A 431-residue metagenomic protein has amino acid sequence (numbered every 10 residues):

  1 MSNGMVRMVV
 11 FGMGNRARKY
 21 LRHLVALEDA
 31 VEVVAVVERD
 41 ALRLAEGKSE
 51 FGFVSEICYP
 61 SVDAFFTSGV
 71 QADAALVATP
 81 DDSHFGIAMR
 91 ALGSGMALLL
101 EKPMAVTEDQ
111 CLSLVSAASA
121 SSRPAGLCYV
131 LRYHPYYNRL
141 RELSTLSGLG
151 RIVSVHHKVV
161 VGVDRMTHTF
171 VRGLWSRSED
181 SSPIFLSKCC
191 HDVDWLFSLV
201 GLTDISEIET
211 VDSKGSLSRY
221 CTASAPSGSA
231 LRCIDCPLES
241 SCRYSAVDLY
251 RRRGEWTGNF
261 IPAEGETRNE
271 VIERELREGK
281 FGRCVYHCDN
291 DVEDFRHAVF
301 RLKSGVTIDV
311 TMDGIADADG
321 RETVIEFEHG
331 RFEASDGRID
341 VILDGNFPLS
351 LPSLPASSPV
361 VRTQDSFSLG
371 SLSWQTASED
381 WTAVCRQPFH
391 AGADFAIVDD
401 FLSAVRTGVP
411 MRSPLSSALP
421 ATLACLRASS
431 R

Functional and structural regions predicted by a protein language model:
M1-F53: N-terminal Rossmann-like dinucleotide-binding module
M1-S2, A74-L76, R301-K303, E333-L343 (+4 more regions): C-terminal helix-rich "cap/oligomerization" subdomain common to oxidoreductases
G14, F53-A117: Beta-loop-alpha module in the N-terminal Rossmann-like domain of NAD(P)-dependent dehydrogenases, especially those
V77, L100, A125-L127, H156 (+1 more regions): Hydrophobic residues in well-ordered beta-strands that form the structural core
S113-L131, G150-V155: Rossmann-fold dehydrogenase core element
H134-R283: Predominantly a Rossmann-like dinucleotide-binding segment in NAD(P)-dependent oxidoreductases
I184-S187, Y286-N290, D313-G314, H390: Short Gly/Pro-enriched turn/cap motifs at secondary-structure boundaries
D309-G320: Glycine-rich phosphate/pyrophosphate-binding beta-alpha loops
